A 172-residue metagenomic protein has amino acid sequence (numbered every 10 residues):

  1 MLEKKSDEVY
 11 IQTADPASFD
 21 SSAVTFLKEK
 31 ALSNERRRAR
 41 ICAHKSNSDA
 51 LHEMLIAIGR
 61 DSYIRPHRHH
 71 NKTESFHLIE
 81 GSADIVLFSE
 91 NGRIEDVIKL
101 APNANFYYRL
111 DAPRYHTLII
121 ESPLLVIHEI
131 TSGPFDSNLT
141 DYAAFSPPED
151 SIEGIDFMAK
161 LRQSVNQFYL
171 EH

Functional and structural regions predicted by a protein language model:
M1-L51, D96-A101, G154-H172: A short, N-terminal "cap"/entry segment at the start of jelly-roll beta-barrel domains of the cupin/DSBH fold
S48-L51, G59-Y63, S82-D84, N91-G92: Short, charged/polar surface micro-motifs in flexible loops or helix N-caps
L55-A57, S75, Y107-R109, E129: Conserved hydrophobic/aromatic beta-strand scaffold that supports enzyme active sites
L55-H70, A101: Conserved short histidine dyad/triad with adjacent acidic residue
R65-H67, I85-L87, Y108-L110, H116-E121 (+1 more regions): Short beta-strand His + acidic residue motifs that chelate non-heme Fe in jelly-roll/DSBH and cupin folds
N71-E90: Glycine- and acidic-residue-biased ligand/ion/polar-headgroup-sensing regions
S89-H116: Short acidic-glycine-tyrosine-enriched beta hairpin
G92-R93, T117-H172: Double-stranded beta-helix
